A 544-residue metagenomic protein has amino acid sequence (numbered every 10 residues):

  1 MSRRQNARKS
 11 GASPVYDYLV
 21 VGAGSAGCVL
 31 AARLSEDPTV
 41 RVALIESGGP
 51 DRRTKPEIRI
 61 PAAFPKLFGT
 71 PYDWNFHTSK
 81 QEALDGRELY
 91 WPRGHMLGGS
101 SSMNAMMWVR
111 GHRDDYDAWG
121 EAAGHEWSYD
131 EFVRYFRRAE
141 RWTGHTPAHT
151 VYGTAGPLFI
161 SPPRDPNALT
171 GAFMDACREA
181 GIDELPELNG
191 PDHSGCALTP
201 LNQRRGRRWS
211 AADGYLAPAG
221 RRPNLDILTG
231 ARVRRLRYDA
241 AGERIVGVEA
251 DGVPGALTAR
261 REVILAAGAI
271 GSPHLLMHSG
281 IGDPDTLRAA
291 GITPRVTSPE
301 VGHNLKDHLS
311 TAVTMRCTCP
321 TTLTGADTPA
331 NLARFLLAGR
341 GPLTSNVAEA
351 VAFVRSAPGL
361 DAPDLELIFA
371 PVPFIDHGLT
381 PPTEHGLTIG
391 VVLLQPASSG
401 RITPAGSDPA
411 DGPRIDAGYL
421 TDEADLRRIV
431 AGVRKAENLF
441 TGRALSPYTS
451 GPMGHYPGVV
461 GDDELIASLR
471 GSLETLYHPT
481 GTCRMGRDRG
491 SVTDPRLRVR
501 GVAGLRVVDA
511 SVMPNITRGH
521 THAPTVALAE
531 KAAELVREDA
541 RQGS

Functional and structural regions predicted by a protein language model:
M1-S544: N-terminal redox-cofactor-binding region of secreted/periplasmic oxidoreductases
